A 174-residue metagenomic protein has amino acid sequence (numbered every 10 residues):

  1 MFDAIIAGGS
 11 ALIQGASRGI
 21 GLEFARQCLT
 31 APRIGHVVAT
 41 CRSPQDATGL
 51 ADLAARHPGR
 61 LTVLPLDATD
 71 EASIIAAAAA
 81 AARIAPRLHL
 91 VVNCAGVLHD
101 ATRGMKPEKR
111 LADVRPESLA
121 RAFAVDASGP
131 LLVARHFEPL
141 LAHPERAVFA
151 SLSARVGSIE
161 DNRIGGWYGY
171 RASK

Functional and structural regions predicted by a protein language model:
A11-G15: Conserved N-terminal Rossmann-fold NAD(P)-binding element of oxidoreductases
S17, E23-R26: N-terminal Rossmann NAD(P)H-binding glycine-rich loop of SDR-like oxidoreductase domains
L29, R33-G49: Conserved glycine-rich Rossmann-like NAD(P)H-binding loop of the short-chain dehydrogenase/reductase
A54-A72: Rossmann-fold cofactor-recognition segment
P58-T62, A80-D100: A glycine-rich helix->loop->beta "capping" turn within Rossmann-like NAD(P)(H)-dependent oxidoreductase domains
D67-R87: Conserved Rossmann-fold cofactor-binding substructure of NAD(P)-dependent oxidoreductases
V92, V133-F137, L141: Hydrophobic positions on the long internal alpha-helix of Rossmann-like NAD(P)-dependent oxidoreductase domains
V97-A127, A142-K174: Catalytic loop of short-chain dehydrogenase/reductase
